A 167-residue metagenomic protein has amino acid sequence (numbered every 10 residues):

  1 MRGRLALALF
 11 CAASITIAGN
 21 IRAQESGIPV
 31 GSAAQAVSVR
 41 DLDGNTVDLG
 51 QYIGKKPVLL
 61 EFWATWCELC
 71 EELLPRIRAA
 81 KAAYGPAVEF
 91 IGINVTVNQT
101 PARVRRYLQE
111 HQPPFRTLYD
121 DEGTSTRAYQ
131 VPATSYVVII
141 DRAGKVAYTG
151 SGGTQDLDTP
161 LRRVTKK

Functional and structural regions predicted by a protein language model:
M1-R4: Positively charged n-region of N-terminal signal peptides that target proteins for export
A6-T16: Bacterial N-terminal signal peptides
I17-A36, I53: N-proximal helix/coil linker or "cap" segments that precede and/or mark the start of modular domains
V37-V58: A short beta-strand-turn-helix
G54, Y107-P114, D120-V164: Thiol/disulfide oxidoreductase modules built on the thioredoxin-like
K56-V58, F62-W66, A133: Short pre-active-site segment immediately N-terminal to redox-active cysteine/selenocysteine motifs in thiol-based
L59-L60, F90, V137: Hydrophobic beta-strand anchors of alpha/beta hydrolase catalytic cores
E71-H111, D121-A128: Structural microenvironment flanking redox-active thiols in thiol-disulfide oxidoreductases
